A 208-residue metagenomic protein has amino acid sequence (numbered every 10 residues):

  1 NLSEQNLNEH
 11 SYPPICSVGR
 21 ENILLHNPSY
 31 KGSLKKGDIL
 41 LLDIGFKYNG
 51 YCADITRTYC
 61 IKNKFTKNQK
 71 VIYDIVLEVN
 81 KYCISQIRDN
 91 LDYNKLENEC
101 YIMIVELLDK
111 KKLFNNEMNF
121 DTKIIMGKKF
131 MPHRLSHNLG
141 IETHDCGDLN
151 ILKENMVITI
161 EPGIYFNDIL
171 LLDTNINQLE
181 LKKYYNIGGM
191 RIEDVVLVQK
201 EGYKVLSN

Functional and structural regions predicted by a protein language model:
N1-N208: Active-site neighborhoods and metal-handling regions in enzymes and metal-associated proteins
